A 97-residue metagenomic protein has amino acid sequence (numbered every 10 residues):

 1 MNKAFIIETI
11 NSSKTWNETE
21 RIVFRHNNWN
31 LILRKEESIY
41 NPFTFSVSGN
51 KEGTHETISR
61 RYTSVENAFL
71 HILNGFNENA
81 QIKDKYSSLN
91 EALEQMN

Functional and structural regions predicted by a protein language model:
M1-W29, Y86-L93: Negatively charged, low-complexity tracts enriched in Asp/Glu with abundant Ser/Thr
A4-I6, G49, A68-F69, L73-G75 (+1 more regions): Small side chains
E8-N11, V23, L33, Y40 (+3 more regions): Residues marking helix boundaries in flexible regions
S12-T15, N27, E36, T63 (+1 more regions): Intrinsic disorder/low-complexity segments
I22-F24, L31-L33, F45-V47, A68 (+1 more regions): Hydrophobic beta-strand residues in large extracellular and virion-surface proteins
W29-H55: Short aromatic-glycine-(Arg/Gly/Cys) micro-motifs in beta-strand/loop hairpins
E52-N67: A short, exposed loop/beta-hairpin motif centered on an aromatic-Gly-Thr core
G75, N79-N97: Intrinsically disordered, low-complexity regulatory regions enriched in serine/threonine/proline and acidic residues
